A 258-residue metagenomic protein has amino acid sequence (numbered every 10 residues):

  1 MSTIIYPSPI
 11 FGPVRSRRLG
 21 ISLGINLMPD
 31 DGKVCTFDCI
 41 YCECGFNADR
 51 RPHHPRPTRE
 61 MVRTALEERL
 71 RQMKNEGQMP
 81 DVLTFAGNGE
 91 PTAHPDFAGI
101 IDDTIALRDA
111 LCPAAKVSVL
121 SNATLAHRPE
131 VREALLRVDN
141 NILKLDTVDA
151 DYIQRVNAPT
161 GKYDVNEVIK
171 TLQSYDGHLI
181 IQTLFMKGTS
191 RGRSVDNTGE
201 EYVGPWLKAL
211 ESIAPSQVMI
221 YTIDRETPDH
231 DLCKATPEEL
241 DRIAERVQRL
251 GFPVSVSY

Functional and structural regions predicted by a protein language model:
M1-R18, R71, K187-Y258: Auxiliary Fe-S-binding modules of radical SAM enzymes
R18-T64: Canonical Radical SAM [4Fe-4S] cluster-binding loop centered on the CxxxCxxC motif and its immediate flanking residues
S22-G24, V82, I142, I180: Short hydrophobic-acidic sequence motifs that mark active-site Asp/Glu residues
G32, E90-P91: Short strand->helix junction
F46-V82, D96-G99: Conserved alpha-helical substructure of the radical SAM core
M79-V82, K116, Q217, P253: Residues at or immediately flanking beta-strands
L83-N88: Short glycine-rich or small-residue beta-strand-to-loop segments that form or flank ligand, phosphate, metal/Fe-S
A93-Y221, E226-C233: Conserved AdoMet/S-adenosylmethionine-binding subsite of the radical SAM
